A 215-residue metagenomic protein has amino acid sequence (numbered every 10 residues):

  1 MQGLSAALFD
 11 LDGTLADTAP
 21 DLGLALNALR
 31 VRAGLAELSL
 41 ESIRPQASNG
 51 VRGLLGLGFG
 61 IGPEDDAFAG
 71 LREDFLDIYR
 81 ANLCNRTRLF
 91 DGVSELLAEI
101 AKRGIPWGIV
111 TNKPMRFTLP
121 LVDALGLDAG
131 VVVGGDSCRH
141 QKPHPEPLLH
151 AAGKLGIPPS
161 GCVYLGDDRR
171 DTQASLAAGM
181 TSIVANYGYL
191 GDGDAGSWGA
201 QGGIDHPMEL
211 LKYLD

Functional and structural regions predicted by a protein language model:
M1-S5, E41, A98-A101, M115-D215: Asp-based, Mg2+/Mn2+-dependent phosphohydrolase catalytic module
Q2-E95, R103, P114-R116: N-terminal helical cap/lid subdomain that shapes the substrate entry/recognition surface in HAD-like hydrolases
L8-D10, V110, L165-G166: Generic enzyme active-site microenvironment
D17, I109-T111, V184: Hydrophobic residues in well-ordered beta-strands that form the structural core
P106: Short beta-strand-loop/turn "lid" adjacent to the catalytic site in phosphate-handling enzymes
